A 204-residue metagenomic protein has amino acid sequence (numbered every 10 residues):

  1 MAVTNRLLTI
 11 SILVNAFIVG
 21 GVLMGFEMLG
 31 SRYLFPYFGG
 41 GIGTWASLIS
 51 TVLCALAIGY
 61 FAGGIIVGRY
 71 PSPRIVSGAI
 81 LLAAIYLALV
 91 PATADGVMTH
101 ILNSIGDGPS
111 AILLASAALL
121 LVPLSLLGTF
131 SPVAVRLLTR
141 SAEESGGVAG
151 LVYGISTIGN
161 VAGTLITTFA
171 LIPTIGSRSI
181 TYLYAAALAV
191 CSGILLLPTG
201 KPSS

Functional and structural regions predicted by a protein language model:
M1-S204: Alpha-helical transmembrane segments of multi-pass membrane proteins
